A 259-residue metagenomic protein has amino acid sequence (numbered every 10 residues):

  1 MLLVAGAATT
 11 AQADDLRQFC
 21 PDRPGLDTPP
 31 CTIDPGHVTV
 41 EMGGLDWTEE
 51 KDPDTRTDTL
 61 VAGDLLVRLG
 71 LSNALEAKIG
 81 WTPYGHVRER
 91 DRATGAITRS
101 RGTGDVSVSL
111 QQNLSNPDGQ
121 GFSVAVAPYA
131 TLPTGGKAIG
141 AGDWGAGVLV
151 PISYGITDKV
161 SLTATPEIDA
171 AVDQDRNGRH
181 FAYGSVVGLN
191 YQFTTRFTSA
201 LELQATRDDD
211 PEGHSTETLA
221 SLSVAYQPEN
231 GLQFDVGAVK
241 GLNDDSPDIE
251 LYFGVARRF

Functional and structural regions predicted by a protein language model:
M1-L2: Sec-dependent signal peptide recognition, specifically the positively charged N-region followed immediately by
G6-T10: N-terminal signal peptide c-region/cleavage motif recognized by signal peptidases
A13-F259: Transmembrane beta-barrel domains of Gram-negative outer membranes and organellar outer membranes
